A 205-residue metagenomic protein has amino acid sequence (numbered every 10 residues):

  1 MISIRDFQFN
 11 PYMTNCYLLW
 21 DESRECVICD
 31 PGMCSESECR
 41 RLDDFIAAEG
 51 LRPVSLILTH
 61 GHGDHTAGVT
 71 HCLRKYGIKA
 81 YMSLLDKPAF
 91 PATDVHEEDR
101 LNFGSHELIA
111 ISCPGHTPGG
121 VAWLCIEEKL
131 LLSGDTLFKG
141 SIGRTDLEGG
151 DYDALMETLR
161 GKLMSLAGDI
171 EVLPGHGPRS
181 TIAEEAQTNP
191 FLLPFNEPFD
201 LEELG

Functional and structural regions predicted by a protein language model:
M1-E49, A122-G134: Conserved beta-strand hairpin/beta-sheet module of binuclear metal-dependent hydrolase folds, prominently
S3-F7, E97, A110: Short, P/G- and charge-enriched loop/turn segments at secondary-structure junctions
F7-Q8, A92, S112-P114: Short Gly/Pro-enriched turn/cap motifs at secondary-structure boundaries
F9, S23-R24, M33, G63 (+4 more regions): Short, glycine/acidic-enriched loop or turn micro-motifs at the edges of active sites
L19, T59, C113: Conserved S/T- and glycine-rich ATP-binding loop of Class I adenylate-forming
E25-V27, R52-S55, H106, L130 (+1 more regions): Structural motif
M33-C34, E107, S112, T117-G205: Metallo-beta-lactamase
M33-I109, Q187-F195: Active-site HxH/HxHxD metal-binding segment of metal-dependent hydrolases
